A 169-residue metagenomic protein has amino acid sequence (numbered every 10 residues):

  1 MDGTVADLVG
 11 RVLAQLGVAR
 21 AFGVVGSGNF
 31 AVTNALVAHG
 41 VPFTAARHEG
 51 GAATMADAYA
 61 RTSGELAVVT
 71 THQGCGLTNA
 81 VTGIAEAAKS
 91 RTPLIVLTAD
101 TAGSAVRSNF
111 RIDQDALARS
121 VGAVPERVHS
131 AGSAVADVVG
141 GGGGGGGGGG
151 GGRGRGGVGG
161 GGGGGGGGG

Functional and structural regions predicted by a protein language model:
M1-G159, G165, G169: N-terminal alpha/beta PP-like core and its mobile active-site loop of ThDP/TPP-dependent enzymes
